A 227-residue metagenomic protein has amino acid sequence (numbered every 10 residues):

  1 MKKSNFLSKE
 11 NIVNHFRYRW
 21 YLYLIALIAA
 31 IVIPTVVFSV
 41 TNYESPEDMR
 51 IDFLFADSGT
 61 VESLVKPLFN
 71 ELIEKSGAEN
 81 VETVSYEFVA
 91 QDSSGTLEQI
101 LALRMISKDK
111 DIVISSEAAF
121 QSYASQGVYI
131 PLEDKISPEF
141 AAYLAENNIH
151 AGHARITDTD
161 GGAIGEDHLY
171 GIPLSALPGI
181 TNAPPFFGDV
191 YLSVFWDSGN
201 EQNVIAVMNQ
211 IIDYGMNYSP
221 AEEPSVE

Functional and structural regions predicted by a protein language model:
M1-N14: N-terminal Lys/Arg-rich, disordered targeting/topogenic segments
R19-V40: Hydrophobic membrane-insertion alpha-helices, especially the h-region of bacterial N-terminal signal peptides
S45-E117: Early extracytoplasmic/lumenal segment of secretory-pathway proteins
L97-G162: Extracytoplasmic "Venus flytrap"/periplasmic binding protein-like
D167-A183: Non-catalytic, usually N-terminal nucleic-acid engagement modules in DNA/RNA processing proteins
P185-N200: A bilobed periplasmic-binding-protein/Venus flytrap-type ligand-binding module shared by bacterial periplasmic
G199-A221: Surface-exposed amphipathic alpha-helical segments
S225-E227: Short, solvent-exposed mixed-charge patches
